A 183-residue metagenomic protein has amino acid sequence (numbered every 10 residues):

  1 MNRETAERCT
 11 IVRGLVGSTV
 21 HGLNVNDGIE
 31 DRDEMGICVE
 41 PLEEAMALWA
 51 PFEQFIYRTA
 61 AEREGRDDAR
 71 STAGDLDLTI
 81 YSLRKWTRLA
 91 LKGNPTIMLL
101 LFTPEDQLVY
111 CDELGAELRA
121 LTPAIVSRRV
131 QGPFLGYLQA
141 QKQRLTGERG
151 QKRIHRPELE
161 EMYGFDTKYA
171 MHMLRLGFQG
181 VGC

Functional and structural regions predicted by a protein language model:
M1-W49: Active-site nucleotide-donor binding segment shared across nucleotidyl transfer reactions
E44-A47, L99, G182-C183: Short, solvent-exposed secondary-structure capping/transition elements
F52-F55: Cytochrome P450 catalytic domain signature, combining two hallmark sequence patches
Y57-V181: Conserved NTP/Mg2+-binding pocket subregion across the NTase superfamily
